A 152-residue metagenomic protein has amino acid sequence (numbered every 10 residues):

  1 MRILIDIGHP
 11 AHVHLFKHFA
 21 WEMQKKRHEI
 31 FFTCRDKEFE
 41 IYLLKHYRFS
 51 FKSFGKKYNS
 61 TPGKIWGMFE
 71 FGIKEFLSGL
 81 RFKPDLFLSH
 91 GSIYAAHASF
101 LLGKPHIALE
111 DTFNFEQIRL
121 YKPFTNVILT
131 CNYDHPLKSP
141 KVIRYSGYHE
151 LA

Functional and structural regions predicted by a protein language model:
M1-P10: Nucleotide-activated donor-dependent transferases that construct or modify glycoconjugates
R2, D85-L86: Structural motif
I7, Q24-G67: Conserved nucleotide-sugar phosphate-binding/catalytic loop shared by glycosyltransferases and other
P10-M23: Short amphipathic alpha-helix
E38, F87-L101: An aromatic- and histidine-rich active-site surface loop
T61-K83: An amphipathic, basic-hydrophobic alpha-helix
H106-A108, I118-T130: A conserved, positively charged/aromatic
L129-A152: A nucleotide-sugar donor-handling region in carbohydrate enzymes
